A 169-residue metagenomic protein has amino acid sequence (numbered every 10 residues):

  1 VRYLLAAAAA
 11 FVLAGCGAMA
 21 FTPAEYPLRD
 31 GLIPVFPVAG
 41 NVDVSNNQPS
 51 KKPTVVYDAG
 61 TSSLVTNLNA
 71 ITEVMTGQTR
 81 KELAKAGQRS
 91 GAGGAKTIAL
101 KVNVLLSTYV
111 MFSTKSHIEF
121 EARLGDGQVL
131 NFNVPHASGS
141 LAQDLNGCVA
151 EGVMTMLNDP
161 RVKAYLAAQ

Functional and structural regions predicted by a protein language model:
V1-C16: Sec-dependent bacterial lipoprotein signal peptides
F11-L13, F36, V56, L83 (+1 more regions): Compositionally biased, low-complexity repeat tracts
C16-G77, A164-Q169: A structural "domain/chain start" motif
G17-P27, K81-S140: Surface-exposed short loop/turn segments
S45-P49, M111-G125, V153-P160: Short, Lys/Arg-enriched charge-dense amphipathic segments
T54-N69, R123-A168: Short secondary-structure boundary motifs at beta->alpha junctions and helix caps
Q78-R89, T155, D159, K163: Structured segments of extracytoplasmic/periplasmic soluble domains in secreted or envelope-associated proteins
